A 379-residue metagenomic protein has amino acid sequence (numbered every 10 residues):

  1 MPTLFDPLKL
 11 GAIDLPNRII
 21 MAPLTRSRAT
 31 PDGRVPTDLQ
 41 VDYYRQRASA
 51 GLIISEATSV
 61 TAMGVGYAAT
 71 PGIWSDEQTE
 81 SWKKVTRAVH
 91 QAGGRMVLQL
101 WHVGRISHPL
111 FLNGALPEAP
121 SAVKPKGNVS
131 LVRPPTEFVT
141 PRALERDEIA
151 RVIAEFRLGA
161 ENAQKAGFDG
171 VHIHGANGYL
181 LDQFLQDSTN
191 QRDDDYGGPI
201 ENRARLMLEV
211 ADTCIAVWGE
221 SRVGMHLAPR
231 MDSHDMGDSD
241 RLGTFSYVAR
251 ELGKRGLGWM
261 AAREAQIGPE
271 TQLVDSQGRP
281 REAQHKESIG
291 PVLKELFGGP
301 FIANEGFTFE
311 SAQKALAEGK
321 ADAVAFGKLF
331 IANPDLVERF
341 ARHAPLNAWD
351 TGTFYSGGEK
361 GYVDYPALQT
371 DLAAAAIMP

Functional and structural regions predicted by a protein language model:
M1-P379: Flavin-dependent oxidoreductase catalytic cores
